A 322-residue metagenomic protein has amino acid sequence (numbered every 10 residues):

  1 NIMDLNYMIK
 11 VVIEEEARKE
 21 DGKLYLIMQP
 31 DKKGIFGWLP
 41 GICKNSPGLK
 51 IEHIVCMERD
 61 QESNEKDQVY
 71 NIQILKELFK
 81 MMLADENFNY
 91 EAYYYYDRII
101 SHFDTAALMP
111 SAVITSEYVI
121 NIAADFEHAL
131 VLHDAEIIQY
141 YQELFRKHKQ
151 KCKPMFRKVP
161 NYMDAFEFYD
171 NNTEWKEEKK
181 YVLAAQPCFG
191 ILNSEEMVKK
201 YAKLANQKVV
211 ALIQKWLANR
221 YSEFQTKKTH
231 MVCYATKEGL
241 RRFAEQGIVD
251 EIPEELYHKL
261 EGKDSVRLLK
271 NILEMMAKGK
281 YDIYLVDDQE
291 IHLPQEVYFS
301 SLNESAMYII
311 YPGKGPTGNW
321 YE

Functional and structural regions predicted by a protein language model:
I2-E322: Hydrophobic protein-protein interaction segments
